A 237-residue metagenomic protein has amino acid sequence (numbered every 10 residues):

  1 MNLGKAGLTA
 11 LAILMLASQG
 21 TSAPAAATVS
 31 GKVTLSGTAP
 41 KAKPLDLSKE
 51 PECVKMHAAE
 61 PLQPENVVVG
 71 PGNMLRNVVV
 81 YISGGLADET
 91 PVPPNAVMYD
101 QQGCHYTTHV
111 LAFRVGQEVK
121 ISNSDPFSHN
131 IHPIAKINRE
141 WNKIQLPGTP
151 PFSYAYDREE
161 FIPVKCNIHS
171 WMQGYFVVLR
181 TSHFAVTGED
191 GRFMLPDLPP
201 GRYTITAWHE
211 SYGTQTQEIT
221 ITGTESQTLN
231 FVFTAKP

Functional and structural regions predicted by a protein language model:
M1-A6: Positively charged n-region of N-terminal signal peptides that target proteins for export
G7-S18: Bacterial N-terminal signal peptides
G20-P237: Extracytoplasmic copper-binding redox domains, predominantly the cupredoxin/blue-copper superfamily
